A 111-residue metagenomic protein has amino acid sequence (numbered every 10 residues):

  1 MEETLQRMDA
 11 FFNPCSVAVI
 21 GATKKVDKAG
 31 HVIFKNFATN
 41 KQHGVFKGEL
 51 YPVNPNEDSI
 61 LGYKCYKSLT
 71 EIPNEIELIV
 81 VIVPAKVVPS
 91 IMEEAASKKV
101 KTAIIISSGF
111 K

Functional and structural regions predicted by a protein language model:
M1-K111: Catalytic-core regions of core metabolic enzymes, especially those transforming organic acids/acyl-group intermediates
